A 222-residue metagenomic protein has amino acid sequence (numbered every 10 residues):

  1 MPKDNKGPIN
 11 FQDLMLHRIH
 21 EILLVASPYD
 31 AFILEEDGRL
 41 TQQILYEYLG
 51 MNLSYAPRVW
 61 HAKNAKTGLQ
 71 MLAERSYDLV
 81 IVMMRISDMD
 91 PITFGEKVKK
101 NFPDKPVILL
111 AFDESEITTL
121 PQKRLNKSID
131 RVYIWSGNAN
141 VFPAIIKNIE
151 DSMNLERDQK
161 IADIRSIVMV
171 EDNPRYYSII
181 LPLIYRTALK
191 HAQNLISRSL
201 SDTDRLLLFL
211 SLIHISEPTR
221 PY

Functional and structural regions predicted by a protein language model:
N5-G7, G137-P182, R186, L200: CheY-like receiver
I22-W60, P174-I213: Two-component/phosphorelay signaling modules centered on CheY-like receiver
Q43-G50, Q70, I92-D104, I146: Short amphipathic alpha-helix used as the core "switch/output" element in two-component signaling
T67-G68, R220: Short alpha-helical segment
R75-I86: Active-site beta3 strand of CheY-like receiver
D88-T93, K97-N101, L109-I134, A139-A144 (+2 more regions): Alpha4 helix (beta4-alpha4-beta5 surface) of REC/receiver domains from two-component response regulators
I213-Y222: Single conserved hydrophobic/aromatic residue that forms the stacking wall/gate of nucleotide- or nucleobase-binding
